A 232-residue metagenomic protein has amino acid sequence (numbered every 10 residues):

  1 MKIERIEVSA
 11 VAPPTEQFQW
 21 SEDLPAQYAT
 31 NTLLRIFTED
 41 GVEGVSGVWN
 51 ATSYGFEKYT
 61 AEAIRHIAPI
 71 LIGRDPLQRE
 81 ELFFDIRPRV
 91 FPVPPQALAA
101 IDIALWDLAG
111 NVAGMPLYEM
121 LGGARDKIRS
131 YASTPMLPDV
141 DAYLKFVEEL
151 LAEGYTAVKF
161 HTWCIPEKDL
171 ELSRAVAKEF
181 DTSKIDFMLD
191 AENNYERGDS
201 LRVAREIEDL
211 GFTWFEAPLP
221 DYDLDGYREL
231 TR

Functional and structural regions predicted by a protein language model:
M1-V45, W49-S53: Structured beta-strand/loop patches that form or line metal/cofactor-binding pockets in enzymes
R5, F37-V112: Metal- or metallocofactor-binding catalytic centers and their adjacent structured scaffolds across diverse enzyme
V93-Q96, D102-L137: Glycine-rich, aromatic-flanked loop segments that form ligand/cofactor-binding clefts across common enzyme folds
P95, A124-S130, G154-T156, D181-I185 (+1 more regions): Short, well-ordered coil/turn segments that N-cap beta-strands
K127-A142, H161-T162, A191-R197: Active-site mouth loops of central-metabolism enzymes
E148-L151, E208: Non-catalytic positions within long, well-ordered alpha-helices that form the structural scaffold/packing of enzyme
F160-W163, E167-R232: Catalytic core of soluble alpha/beta enzymes
